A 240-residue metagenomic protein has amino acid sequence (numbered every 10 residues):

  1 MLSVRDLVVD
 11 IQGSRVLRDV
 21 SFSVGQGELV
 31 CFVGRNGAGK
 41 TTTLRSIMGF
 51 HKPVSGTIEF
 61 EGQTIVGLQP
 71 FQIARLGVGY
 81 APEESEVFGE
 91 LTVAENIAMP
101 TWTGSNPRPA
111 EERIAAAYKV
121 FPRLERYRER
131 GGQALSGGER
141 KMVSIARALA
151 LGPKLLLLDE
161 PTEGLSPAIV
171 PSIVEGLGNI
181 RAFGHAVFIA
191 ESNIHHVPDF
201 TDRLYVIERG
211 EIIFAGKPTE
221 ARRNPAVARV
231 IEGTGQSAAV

Functional and structural regions predicted by a protein language model:
L2-V4, L17: Conserved structural motif at the start of ABC-family nucleotide-binding domains
V33-R35: The feature captures the beta-strand-to-loop junction immediately N-terminal to the Walker
M48: Helix-to-loop junction immediately C-terminal to a conserved catalytic motif
G56-I65, L76, P109-I114: Conserved ABC transporter NBD signature motif
E84, K119, R203-E211, A215 (+1 more regions): C-terminal boundary and immediately downstream tail of ABC-type ATPase nucleotide-binding domains
G131-L135, E139: Conserved ABC ATPase signature
A148-L149: ABC ATPase C-loop
L156-E160: Catalytic Walker B motif of ABC-type/P-loop ATPase nucleotide-binding domains
